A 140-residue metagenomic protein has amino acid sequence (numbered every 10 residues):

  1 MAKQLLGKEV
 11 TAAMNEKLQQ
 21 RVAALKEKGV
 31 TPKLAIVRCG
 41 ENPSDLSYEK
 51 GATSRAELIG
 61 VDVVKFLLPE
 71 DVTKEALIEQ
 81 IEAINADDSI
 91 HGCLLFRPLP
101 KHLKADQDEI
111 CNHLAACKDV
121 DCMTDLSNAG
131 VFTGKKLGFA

Functional and structural regions predicted by a protein language model:
M1-K28: Positively charged, low-complexity intrinsically disordered leader regions
T31-E41: Short beta-strand segments enriched in small/hydrophobic residues
C39-S54, T133-A140: Glycine-rich phosphate/diphosphate-binding loop of Rossmann-like nucleotide-binding domains
A56-D71: Short beta-strand elements in bilobed, periplasmic/extracellular small-molecule ligand-binding domains
L58-G60, A83-N85, L114-C117, F132: Non-catalytic terminal and connector segments of soluble metabolic enzymes
A76-D88: Short, well-structured alpha-helical segments in soluble
G92-A140: Anion-binding alpha/beta catalytic cores of soluble intermediary-metabolism enzymes, centered on
